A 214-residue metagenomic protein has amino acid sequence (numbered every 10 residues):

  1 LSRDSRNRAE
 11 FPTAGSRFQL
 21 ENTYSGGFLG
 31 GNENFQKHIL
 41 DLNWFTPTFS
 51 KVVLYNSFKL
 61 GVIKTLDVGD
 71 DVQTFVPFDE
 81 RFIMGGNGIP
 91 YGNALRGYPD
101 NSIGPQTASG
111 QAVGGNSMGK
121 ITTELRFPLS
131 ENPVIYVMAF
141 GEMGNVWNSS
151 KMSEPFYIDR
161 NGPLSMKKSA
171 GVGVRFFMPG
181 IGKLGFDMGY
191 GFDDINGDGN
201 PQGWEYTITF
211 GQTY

Functional and structural regions predicted by a protein language model:
S2-S130, V134-I135, A139-F156, D198 (+1 more regions): C-terminal outer-membrane beta-barrel translocator/porin domains of Gram-negative envelope proteins and their
I39, K167, G203-T207: Amphipathic alpha-helical segments in well-structured domains
N148, S153-F192, N196, N200: C-terminal structured "cap/appendage" subdomains that terminate the fold
V174-F176, G203-Y214: Outer-membrane beta-barrel "beta-signal"
